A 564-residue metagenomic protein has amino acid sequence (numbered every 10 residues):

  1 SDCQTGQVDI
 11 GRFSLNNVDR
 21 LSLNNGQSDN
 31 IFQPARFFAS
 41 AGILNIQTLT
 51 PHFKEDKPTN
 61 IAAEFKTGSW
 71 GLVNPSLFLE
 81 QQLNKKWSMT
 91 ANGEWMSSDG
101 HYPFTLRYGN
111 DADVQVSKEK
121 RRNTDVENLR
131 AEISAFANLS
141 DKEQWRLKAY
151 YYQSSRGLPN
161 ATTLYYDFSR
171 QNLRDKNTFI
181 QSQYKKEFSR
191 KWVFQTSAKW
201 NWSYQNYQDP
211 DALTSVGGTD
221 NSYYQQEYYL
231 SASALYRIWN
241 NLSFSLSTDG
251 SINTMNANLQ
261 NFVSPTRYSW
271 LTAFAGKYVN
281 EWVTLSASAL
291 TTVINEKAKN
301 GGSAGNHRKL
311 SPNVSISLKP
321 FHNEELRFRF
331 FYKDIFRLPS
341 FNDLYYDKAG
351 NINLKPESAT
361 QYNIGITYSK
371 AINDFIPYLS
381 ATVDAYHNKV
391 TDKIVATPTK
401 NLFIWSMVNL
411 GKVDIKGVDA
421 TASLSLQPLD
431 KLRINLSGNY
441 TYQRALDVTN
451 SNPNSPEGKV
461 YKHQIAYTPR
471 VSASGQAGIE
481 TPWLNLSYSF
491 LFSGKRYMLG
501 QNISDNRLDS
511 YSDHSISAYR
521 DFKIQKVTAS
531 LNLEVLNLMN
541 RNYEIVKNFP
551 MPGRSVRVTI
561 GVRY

Functional and structural regions predicted by a protein language model:
D2-S28: Short acidic/polar hinge/loop motifs at secondary-structure boundaries that mediate gating or recognition
V8-G11, L21, I31, A35-E64 (+1 more regions): N-terminal periplasmic accessory domains that precede and gate Gram-negative outer-membrane beta-barrel machines
N45, F78, Q82-Q171: Periplasmic-side early beta-strands and strand-to-turn transitions of outer-membrane beta-barrels
P51-T59, K85-K86, D141-Q144, E187-V193 (+7 more regions): Short loop/turn motifs that connect adjacent beta-strands in outer-membrane beta-barrel proteins
F136-S154, L173-P312, Y378-V383, T421-L424 (+1 more regions): Face-selective signature of the C-terminal outer-membrane beta-barrel domain
K191-Y207, F321, F328-F331, E357-K416 (+1 more regions): Membrane-embedded beta-barrel scaffold of Gram-negative outer-membrane proteins
N240, S380-K389, S406-L499, T528 (+1 more regions): Gram-negative outer-membrane beta-barrel transporters
D392, I434, L491-L499, R507-D509 (+1 more regions): C-terminal beta-signal and adjacent terminal beta-strands/loops of Gram-negative outer-membrane beta-barrel proteins
